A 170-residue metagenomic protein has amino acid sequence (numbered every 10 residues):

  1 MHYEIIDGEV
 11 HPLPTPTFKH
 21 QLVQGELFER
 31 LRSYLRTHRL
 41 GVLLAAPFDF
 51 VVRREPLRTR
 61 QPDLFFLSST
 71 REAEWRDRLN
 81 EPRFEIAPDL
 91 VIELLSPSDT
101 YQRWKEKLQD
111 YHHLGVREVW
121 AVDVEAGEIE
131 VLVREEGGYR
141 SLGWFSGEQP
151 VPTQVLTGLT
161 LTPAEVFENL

Functional and structural regions predicted by a protein language model:
M1-L170: Gly/Pro/Ser/Thr-rich low-complexity, intrinsically disordered segments predominantly at protein N-termini
